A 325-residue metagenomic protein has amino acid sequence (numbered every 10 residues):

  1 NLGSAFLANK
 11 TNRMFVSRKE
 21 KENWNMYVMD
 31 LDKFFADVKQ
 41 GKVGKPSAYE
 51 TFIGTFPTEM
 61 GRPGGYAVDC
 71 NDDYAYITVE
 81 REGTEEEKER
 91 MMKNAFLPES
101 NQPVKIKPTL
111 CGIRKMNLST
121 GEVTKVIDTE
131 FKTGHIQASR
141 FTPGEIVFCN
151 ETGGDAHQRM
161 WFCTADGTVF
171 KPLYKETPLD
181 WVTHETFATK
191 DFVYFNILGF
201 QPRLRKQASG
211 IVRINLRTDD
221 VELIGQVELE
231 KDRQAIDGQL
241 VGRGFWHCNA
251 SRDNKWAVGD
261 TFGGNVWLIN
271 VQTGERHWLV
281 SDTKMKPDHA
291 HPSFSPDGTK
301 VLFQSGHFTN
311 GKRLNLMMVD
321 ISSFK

Functional and structural regions predicted by a protein language model:
N1, L31-G61, M116-K132, C163-W181 (+3 more regions): Multi-bladed beta-propeller domains
N1-S17, I53-A75, E130-C149, T177-N196 (+3 more regions): Conserved beta-propeller blade repeats
F15-K21, M29-L31, Y76-E82, V104-K107 (+5 more regions): Beta-strand C-termini and the immediately following turn/loop, strongest in propeller blades
S17-G112, G121, K125-D128: Asp-box/WD-like beta-propeller blade repeats and closely related beta-sheet repeat scaffolds
E22-D30, E85-R90, P108-R114, D155-W161 (+3 more regions): Structural motif
K125-F170: Loop-centered beta-sheet repeat module
H289-K325: Blade-level signature of beta-propeller repeat domains, shared across WD40, Kelch, NHL, RCC1 and BNR/Asp-box propellers
